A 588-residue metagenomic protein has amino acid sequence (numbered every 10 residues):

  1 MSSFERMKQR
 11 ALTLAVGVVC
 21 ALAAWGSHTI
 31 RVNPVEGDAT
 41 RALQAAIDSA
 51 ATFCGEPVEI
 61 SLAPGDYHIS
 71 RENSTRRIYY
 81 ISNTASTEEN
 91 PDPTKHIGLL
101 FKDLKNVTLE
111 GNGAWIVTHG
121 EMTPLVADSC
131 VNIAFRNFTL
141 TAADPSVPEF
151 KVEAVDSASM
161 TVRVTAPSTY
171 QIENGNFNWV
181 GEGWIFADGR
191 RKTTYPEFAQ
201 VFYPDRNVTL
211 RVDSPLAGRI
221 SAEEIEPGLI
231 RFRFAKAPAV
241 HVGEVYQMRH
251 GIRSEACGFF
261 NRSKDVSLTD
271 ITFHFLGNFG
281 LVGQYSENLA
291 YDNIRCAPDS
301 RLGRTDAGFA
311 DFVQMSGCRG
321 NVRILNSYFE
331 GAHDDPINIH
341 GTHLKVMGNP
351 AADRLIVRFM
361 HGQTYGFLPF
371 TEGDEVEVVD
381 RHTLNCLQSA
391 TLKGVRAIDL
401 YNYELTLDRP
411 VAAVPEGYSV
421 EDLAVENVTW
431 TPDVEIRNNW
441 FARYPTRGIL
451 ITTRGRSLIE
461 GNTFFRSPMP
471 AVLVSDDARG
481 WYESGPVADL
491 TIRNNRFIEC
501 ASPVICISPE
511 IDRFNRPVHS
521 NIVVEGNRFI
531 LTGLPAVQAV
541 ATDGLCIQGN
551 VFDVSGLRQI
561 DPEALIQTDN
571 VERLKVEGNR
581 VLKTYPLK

Functional and structural regions predicted by a protein language model:
T13-A23: Bacterial N-terminal signal peptides
I30-S61: Acidic Gly/Asp/Thr-rich repetitive segments characteristic of extracellular carbohydrate-active and adhesion proteins
D48-T52, H68-T108, V117-R136, D144-M160 (+10 more regions): Extracellular beta-strand-rich solenoid/capping regions of secreted or surface-exposed proteins that bind or remodel
P57-E59, P64-D66, G98, N106 (+20 more regions): Detector for repetitive beta-architecture
R71, T118-P124, D144-P148, E255-C257 (+12 more regions): Short glycine/acidic-rich loop motifs that flank beta-strands on beta-rich extracellular proteins
T118, A143, P167-I220, Y365-Y401: Ser/Thr/Gly-rich low-complexity blocks that favor extended beta-strand/coil architectures
D205-S254, C386-S389, R396-V434, A442: Small/polar beta-strand repeat architecture
